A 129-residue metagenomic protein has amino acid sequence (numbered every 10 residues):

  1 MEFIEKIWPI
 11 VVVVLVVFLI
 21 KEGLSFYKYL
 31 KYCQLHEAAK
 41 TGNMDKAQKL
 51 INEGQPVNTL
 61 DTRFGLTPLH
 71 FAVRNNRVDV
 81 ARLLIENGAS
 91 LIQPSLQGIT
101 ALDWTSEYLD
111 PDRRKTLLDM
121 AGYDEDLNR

Functional and structural regions predicted by a protein language model:
E2-Q34, S106-R129: Ankyrin-repeat-protein effector appendages
K28-E37, L60-T67, P94-T100: Ankyrin-repeat boundary/"N-cap" motif
L30-N52: N-terminal topogenic membrane-targeting module
E37-N43, F71-R77, W104-P111: Ankyrin repeat A-helix N-terminal signature
T41, I92-I99, D103-W104, N128-R129: Electropositive, surface-exposed helix/loop patches at the edges of structured domains that serve as adaptable
N43-I51, R77-I85, D110-M120: Ankyrin repeat structural motif
